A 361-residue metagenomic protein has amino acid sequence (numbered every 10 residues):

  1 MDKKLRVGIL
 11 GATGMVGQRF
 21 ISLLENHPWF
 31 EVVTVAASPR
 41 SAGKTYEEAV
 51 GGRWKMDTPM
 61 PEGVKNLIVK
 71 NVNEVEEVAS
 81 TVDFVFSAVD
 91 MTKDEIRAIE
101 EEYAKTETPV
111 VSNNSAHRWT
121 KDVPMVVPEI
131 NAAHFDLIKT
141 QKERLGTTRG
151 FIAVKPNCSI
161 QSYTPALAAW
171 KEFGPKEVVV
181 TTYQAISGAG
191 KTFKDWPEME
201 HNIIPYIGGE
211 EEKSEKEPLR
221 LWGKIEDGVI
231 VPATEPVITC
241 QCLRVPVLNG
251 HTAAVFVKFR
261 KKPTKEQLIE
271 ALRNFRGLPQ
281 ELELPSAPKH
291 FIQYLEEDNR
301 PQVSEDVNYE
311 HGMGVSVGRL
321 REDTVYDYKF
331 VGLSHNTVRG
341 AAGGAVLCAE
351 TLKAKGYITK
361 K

Functional and structural regions predicted by a protein language model:
M1-P205, P236-V237, S316, L320-D323 (+1 more regions): N-terminal Rossmann-like NAD(P) cofactor-binding subdomain of oxidoreductases, focused on the glycine-rich
S187-K361: Charged docking surfaces used in two-component/phosphorelay signaling
